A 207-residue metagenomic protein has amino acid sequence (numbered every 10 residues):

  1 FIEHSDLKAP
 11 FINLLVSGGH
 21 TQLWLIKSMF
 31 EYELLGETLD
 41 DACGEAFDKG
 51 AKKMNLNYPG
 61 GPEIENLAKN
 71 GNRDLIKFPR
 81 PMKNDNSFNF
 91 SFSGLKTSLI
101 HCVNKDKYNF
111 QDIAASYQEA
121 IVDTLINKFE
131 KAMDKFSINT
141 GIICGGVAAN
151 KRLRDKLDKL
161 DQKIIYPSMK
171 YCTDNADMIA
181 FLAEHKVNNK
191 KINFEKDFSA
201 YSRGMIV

Functional and structural regions predicted by a protein language model:
F1-I12, L182: Conserved phosphate-binding catalytic cores of ATP/NTP-utilizing and phosphoryl-transfer enzymes
S5, K27-N72, K96-T97, H101-K107: Glycine-rich phosphate-binding loop plus the immediately following alpha-helix
N13-L15, T21-L25: Short beta-strand scaffold segments in enzyme catalytic cores
S17-G19, I142-N150: Glycine-rich beta-strand-to-loop/alpha-helix junction loops that act as flexible
L34-T38, K83-S87, I165-C172: A short glycine/serine-rich beta->alpha loop
N66-G141, N150-Q162, V187-K190, V207: A contiguous, well-structured pocket-lining segment that forms one wall/lid of small-molecule binding clefts in soluble
G141, D158-I179: Conserved phosphate-binding/catalytic loops in two-lobed NTP-binding clefts
N189-V207: Acidic, glycine/GT-rich loop-and beta-edge segments that sit at the periphery of enzyme/chaperone cores
